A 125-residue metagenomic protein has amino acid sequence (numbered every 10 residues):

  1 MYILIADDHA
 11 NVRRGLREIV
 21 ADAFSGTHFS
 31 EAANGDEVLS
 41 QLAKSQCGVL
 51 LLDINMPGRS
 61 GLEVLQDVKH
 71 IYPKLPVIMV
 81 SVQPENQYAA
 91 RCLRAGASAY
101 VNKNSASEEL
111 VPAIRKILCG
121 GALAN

Functional and structural regions predicted by a protein language model:
A10-S30: Two-component/phosphorelay signaling modules centered on CheY-like receiver
E31-V49: Acidic, metal-coordinating helix/loop segments flanking the phosphotransfer/catalytic sites of two-component signaling
N34, S60-E63: Acidic catalytic/metal-coordinating carboxylates
M56: Receiver (REC) domain active-site loop signature in two-component systems and cognate sites in sensor histidine kinases
L62-P73: Short amphipathic alpha-helix used as the core "switch/output" element in two-component signaling
Q87, S105-L118, A122: C-terminal output helix
